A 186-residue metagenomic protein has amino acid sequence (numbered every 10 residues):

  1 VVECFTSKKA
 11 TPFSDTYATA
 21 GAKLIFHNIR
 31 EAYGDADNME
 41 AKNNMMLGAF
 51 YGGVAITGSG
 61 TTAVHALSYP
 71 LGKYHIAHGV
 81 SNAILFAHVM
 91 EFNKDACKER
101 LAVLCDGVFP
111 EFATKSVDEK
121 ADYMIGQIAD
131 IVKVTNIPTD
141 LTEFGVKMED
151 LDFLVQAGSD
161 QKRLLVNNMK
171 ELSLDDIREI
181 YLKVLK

Functional and structural regions predicted by a protein language model:
V1-S59, M169: Carboxylate- and glycine-rich phosphate/diphosphate-binding segment that chelates Mg2+/Mn2+
V1-V2, M45-G53, A83-F86, I128 (+3 more regions): Short alpha-helical scaffolding segments that buttress acidic/His motifs in well-ordered protein cores
P12-K23, V80, D95-E99, D122 (+1 more regions): Alpha-helix N-cap/helix-start motif at coil-to-helix transitions, marked by capping-box chemistry
F50-N82, K162-L164: Glycine-rich phosphate/pyrophosphate-binding beta-alpha loops
I76-D140: Active-site pocket-lining segment
F112-K186: C-terminal charged capping/lid subdomain of soluble metabolic enzymes
